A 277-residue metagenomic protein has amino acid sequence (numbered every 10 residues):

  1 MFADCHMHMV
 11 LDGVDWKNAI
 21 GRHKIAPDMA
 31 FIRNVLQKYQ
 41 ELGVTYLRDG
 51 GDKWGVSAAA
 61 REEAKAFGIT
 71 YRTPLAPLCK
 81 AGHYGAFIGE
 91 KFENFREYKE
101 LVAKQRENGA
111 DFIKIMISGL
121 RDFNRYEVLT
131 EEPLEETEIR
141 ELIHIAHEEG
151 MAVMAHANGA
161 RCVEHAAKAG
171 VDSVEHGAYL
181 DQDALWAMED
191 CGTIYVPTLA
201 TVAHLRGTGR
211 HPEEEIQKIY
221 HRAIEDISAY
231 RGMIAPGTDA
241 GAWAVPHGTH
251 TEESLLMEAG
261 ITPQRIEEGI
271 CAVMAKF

Functional and structural regions predicted by a protein language model:
F2-E63, G82-Y84: Metal-associated gating/positioning segment near the N- to mid-region
H8-D12, K53-S57, K80, G119-F123 (+4 more regions): Active-site environment of divalent metal-dependent phosphoester hydrolases
V10-A26, A81-F92, N124-E132, L205-P212: Acidic/histidine-rich helix-loop elements that form or flank divalent-metal/phosphate-binding sites at the catalytic
M29-A58, G68-L78, A110-F123, A152 (+1 more regions): Divalent metal-dependent hydrolysis catalytic cores, especially in the metallo-beta-lactamase
D52, E90-E100: Glycine-rich anion/phosphate-binding loops
S57-R72, T130-E136, R140, H165-Y179 (+1 more regions): Short, electropositive alpha-helical surface patch
R96-M116, R121-Y195, E214-I234: Histidine/acidic residue-rich metal-binding segments in metalloenzymes
E148, Q217-F277: His/Asp/Glu-enriched, well-ordered alpha-helical/loop segment that forms or immediately abuts the divalent-metal
